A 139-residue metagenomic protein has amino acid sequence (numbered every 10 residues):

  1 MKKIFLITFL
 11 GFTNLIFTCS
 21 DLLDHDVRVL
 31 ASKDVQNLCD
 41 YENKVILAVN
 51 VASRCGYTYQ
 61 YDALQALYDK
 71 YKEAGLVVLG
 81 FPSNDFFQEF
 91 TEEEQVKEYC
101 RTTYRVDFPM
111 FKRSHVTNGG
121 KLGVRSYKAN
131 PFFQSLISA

Functional and structural regions predicted by a protein language model:
K3-T13: Sec-dependent N-terminal signal peptides
F17-C39, Y59, P131-Q134, S138-A139: N-terminal "domain-start" segment that seeds a small globular fold
R28, V49, F111-K112: Residue-level detector of conserved, well-ordered beta-strand and adjacent loop positions that form binding/recognition
D40-I46: Proline/glycine-enriched tight loop/beta-turn segments at coil->beta junctions that connect or precede beta-strands
N50-R54: Amphipathic alpha-helical repeat scaffolds
Y57-A129: Structural microenvironment flanking redox-active thiols in thiol-disulfide oxidoreductases
